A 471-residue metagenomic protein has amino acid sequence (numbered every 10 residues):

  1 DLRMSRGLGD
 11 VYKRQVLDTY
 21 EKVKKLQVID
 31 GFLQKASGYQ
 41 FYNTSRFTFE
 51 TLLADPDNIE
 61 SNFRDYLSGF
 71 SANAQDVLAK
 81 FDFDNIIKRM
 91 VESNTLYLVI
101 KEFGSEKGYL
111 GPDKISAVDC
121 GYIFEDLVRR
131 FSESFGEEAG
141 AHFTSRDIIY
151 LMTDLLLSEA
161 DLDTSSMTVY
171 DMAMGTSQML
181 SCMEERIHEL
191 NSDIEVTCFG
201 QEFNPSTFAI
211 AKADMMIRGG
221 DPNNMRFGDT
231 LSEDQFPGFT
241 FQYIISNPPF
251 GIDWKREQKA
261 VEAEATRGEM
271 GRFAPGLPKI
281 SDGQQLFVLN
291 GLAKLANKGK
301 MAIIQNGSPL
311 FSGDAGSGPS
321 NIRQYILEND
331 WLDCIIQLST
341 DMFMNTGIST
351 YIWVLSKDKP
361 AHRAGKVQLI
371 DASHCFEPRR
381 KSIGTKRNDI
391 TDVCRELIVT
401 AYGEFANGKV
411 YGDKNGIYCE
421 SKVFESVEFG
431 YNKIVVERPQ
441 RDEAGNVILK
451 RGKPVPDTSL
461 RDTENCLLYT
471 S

Functional and structural regions predicted by a protein language model:
D1-R6, D10-A160, N224-Q235, Q337-T340 (+2 more regions): Non-catalytic, mostly N-terminal accessory regions of nucleic-acid modification and defense proteins
L2, I194, S349: Exposed loop/turn and edge beta-strand positions of beta-sandwich/beta-sheet ligand-binding modules
V91, I115, T144, F203 (+3 more regions): Catalytic cores of large soluble enzymes that bind and process phosphate-bearing ligands
N94, L98, E138-A141, G200 (+2 more regions): Alpha-helix N-cap/helix-initiation motif
V118-D119, T164, K300: Alpha-helix N-cap and coil->helix boundary residues
A139-S246, F250-E262, G271, Q285 (+5 more regions): Conserved S-adenosyl-L-methionine
G238, Q242-S471: A conserved structural/catalytic subdomain of Rossmann-like adenosyl-cofactor enzymes
